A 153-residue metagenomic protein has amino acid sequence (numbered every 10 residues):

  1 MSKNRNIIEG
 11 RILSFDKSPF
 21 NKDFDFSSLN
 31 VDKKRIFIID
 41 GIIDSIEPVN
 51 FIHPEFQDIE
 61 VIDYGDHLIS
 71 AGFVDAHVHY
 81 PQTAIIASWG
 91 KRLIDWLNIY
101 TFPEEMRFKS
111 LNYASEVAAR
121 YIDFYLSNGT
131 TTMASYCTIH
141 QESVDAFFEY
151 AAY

Functional and structural regions predicted by a protein language model:
M1-F56: N-terminal metal-binding scaffold of metallo-dependent hydrolase/deaminase domains
S2-E9, P54-W96, A119, D123-S127: Replace "His-x-His-based motif
S14, A76, M133: Short, electropositive, low-hydrophobicity segments enriched in small/polar residues
F15-D16, H79, T138: Flexible loop residues that form catalytic and substrate-binding hotspots at small-molecule/glycan-binding clefts
S45-P48, G72-H79, M106-E116: Low-complexity, flexible helical/coil segments
A87-Y153: Alpha-helical scaffold segments that flank or form the walls of functional sites
